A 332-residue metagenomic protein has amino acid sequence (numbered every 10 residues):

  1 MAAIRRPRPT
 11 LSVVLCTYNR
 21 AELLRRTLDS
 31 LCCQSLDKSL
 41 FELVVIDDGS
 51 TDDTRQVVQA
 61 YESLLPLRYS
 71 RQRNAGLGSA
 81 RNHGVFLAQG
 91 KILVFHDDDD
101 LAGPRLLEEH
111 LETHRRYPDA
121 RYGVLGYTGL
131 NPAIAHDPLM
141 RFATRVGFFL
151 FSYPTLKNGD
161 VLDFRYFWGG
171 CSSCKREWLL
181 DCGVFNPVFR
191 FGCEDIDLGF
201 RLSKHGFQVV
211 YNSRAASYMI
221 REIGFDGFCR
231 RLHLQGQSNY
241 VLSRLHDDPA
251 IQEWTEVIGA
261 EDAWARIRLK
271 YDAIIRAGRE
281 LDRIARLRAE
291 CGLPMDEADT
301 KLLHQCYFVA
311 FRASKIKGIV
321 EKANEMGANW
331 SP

Functional and structural regions predicted by a protein language model:
S30, D47-Q56, D97-L101: A conserved acidic beta->alpha catalytic loop
S30-L40: Short, acidic, metal-binding catalytic loop of nucleotide-sugar glycosyltransferases
Q72-A88: Glycine-rich, basic loop-to-helix element that forms the pyrophosphate-binding segment of sugar-nucleotide handling
L93: Short aromatic/hydrophobic "clamp" motif used to bind/position activated sugar donors
R105-R141: Conserved donor NDP-sugar-binding/catalytic core segment of glycosyltransferases
Y127, A143-F164: Short, flexible, basic/aromatic active-site loop/helix in glycosyltransferases
P154-C174, R190-F191: A recurrent flexible, glycine/aromatic-enriched loop bordering the glycosyltransferase active site that acts as
Q237-S238, R244-P332: Terminal low-complexity segments of carbohydrate-biosynthetic enzymes
